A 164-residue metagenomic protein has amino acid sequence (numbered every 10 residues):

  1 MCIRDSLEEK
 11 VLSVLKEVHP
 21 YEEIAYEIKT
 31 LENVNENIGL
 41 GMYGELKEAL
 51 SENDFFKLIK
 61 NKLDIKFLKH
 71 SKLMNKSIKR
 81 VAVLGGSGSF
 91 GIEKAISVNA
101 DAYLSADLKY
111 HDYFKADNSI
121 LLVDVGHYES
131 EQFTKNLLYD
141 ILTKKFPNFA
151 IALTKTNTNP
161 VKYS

Functional and structural regions predicted by a protein language model:
M1-S164: Hydrophobic structural segments
